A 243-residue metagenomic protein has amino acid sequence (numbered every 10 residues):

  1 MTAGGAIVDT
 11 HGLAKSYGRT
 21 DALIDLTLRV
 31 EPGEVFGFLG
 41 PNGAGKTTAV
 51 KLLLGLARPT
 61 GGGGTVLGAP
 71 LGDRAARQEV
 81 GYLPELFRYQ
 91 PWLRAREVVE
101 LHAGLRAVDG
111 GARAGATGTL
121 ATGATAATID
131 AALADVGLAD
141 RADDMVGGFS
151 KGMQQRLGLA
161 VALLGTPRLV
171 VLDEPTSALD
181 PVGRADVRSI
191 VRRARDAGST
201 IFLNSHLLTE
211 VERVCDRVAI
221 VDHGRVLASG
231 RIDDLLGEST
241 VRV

Functional and structural regions predicted by a protein language model:
M1-A3: Pre-NBD coupling/linker segments of ABC/ABC-like ATPases
G5-V8, K15-D222, V226-A228: ABC transporter nucleotide-binding domains
D233-G237: Short acidic-hydrophobic catalytic motif
E238-V243: C-terminal boundary and immediately downstream tail of ABC-type ATPase nucleotide-binding domains
